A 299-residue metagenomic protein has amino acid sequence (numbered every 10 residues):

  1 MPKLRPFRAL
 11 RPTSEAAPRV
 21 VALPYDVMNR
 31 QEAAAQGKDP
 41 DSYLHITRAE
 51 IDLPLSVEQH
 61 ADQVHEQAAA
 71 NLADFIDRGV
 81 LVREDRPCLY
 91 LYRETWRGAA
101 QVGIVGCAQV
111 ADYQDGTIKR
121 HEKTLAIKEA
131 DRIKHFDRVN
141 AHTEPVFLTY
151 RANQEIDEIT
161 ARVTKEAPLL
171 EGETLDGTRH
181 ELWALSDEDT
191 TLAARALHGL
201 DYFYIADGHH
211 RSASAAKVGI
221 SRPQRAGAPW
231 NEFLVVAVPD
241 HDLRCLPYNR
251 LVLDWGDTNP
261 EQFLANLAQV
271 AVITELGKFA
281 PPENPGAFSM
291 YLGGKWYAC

Functional and structural regions predicted by a protein language model:
M1-C299: Surface-exposed, charge/polar-rich loops and edge strands
